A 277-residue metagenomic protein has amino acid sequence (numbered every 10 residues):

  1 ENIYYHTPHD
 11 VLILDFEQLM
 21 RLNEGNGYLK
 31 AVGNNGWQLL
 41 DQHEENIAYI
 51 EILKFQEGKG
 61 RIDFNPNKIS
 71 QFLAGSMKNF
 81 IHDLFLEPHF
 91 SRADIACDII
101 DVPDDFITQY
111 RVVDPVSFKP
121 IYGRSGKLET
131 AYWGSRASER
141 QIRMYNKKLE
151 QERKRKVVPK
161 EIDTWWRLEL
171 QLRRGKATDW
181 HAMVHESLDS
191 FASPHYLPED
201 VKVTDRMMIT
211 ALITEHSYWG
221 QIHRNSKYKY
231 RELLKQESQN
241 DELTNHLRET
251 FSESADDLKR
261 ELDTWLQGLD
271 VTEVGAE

Functional and structural regions predicted by a protein language model:
E1-N225, N240-E277: Structured, helix-rich domain cores that form ligand/interaction pockets
K227-L233: Helix-turn-helix DNA-binding segment
